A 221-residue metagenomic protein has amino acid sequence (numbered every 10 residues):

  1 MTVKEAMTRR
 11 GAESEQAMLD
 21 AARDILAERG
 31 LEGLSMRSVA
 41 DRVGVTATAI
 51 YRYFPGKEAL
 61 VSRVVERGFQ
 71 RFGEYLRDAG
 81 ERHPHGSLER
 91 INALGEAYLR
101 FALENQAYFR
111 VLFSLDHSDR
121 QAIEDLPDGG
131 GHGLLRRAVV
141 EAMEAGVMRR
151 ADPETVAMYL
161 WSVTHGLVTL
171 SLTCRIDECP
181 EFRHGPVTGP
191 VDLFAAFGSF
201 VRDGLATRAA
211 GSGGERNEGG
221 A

Functional and structural regions predicted by a protein language model:
M1-E13, D24, G80, P84 (+3 more regions): N-terminal intrinsically disordered/low-complexity leader segments
S14-A22, V39, V64-G68, F72 (+2 more regions): Generic hydrophobic, amphipathic alpha-helix propensity
A17, A21, I25-A59, R63: Helix-turn-helix
L26, V61-G68, L112, P127: Alpha-helical DNA-contacting segments of helix-turn-helix folds
R63, R77-Y108, V156-L160, F194: Hydrophobic alpha-helical connector segments
E66-N92, I123-G130, A138-V140, E144: Amphipathic alpha-helical linker/stalk segments
N92, E96, H132, R136-V140 (+3 more regions): An amphipathic alpha-helix signature
S114, R120-D125, G129, E144-G198 (+1 more regions): Hydrophobic/aromatic-rich alpha-helical bundle segments in the mid-to-C-terminal region
